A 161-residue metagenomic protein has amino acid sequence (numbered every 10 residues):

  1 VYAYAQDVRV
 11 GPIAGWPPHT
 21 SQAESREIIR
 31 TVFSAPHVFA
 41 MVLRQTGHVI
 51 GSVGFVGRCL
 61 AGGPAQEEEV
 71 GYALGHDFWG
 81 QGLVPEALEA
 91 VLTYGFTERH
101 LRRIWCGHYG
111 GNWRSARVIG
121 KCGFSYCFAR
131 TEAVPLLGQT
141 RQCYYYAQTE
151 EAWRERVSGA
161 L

Functional and structural regions predicted by a protein language model:
A3-R9, I13, V38, V42-L161: Acyl-donor (CoA/ACP) binding surface of acyl/acetyltransferases
R9-I29: Conserved GNAT-fold acetyl-CoA-binding loop/helix
P17-T20, F33, G123-C127: A short linear-motif detector with a strong N-terminal bias
I29-A40: A short helix-loop-beta-strand connector motif used in the catalytic cores of GNAT acetyltransferases and, in some
